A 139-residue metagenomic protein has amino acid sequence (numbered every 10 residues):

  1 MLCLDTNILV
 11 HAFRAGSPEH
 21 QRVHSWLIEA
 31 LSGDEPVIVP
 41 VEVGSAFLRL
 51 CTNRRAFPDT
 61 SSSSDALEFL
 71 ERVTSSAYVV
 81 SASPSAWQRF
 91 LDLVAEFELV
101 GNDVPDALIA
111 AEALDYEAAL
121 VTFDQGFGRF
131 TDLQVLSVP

Functional and structural regions predicted by a protein language model:
M1, A110-P139: Acidic, PIN/NYN-like endoribonuclease modules and their adjacent C-terminal/linker elements
M1-V39, R55-E68, Y116: Short, well-structured N-terminal submotif of metal-dependent ribonuclease cores
D5, P40, G101-D103, D124 (+1 more regions): Histidine- and aromatic-rich ligand-binding microenvironments
L9, G44-F47, F127-G128: A generic structural signal for short hydrophobic patches within well-formed alpha-helices
A12, E29-G33, L50, R54-F57 (+2 more regions): Alpha-helix C-capping/helix-to-loop hinge sites
I38-V41, S83, T122-F123: Short beta-strand segments at enzyme active-site cores
A77-V121: Active-site neighborhoods of divalent-metal-dependent phosphate/nucleic-acid chemistry enzymes
